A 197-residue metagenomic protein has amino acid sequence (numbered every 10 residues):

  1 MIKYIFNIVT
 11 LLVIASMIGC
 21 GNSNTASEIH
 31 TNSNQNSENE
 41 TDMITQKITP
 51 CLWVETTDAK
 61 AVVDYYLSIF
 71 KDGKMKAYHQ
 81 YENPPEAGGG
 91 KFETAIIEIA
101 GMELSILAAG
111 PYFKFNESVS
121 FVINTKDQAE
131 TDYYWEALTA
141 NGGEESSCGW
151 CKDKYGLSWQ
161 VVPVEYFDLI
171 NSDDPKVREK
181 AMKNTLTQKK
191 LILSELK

Functional and structural regions predicted by a protein language model:
M1-I8: Bacterial N-terminal signal peptides that target proteins for export
S16-G19: C-terminal motif of bacterial Sec signal peptides marking the signal peptidase cleavage site
G21-N39: Short, low-complexity, disordered segments immediately C-terminal to signal peptides in bacterial exported proteins
N34, D42, W53-G101, L186: Core segments of cupin and vicinal oxygen chelate
P50, F92-E93, S146-C148: Short loop/turn microsegments at loop-to-beta-strand junctions
K60-V63, T131-W135, M182: Extracytoplasmic/secreted envelope proteins and their assembly/folding machinery, especially bacterial periplasmic
S68-I69, E98-E103, K114-F115, V119-E165 (+1 more regions): Vicinal oxygen chelate
D173-K197: C-terminal cap/linker of serine protease catalytic domains
